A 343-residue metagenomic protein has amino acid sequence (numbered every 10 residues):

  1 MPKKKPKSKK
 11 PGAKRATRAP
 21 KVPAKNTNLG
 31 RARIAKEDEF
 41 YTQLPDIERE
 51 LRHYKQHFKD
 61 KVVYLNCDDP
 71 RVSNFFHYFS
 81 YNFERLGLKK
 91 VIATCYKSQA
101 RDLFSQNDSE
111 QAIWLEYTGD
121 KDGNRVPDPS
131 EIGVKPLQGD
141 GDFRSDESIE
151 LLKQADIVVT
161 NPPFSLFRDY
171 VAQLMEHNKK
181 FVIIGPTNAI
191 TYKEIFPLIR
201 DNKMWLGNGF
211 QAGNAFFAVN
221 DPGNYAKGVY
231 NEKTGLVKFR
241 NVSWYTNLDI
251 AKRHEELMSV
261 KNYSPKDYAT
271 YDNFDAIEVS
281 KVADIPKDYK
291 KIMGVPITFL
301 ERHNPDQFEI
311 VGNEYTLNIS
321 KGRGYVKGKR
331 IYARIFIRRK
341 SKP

Functional and structural regions predicted by a protein language model:
P2-P343: Class I S-adenosyl-L-methionine-dependent methyltransferase catalytic core
